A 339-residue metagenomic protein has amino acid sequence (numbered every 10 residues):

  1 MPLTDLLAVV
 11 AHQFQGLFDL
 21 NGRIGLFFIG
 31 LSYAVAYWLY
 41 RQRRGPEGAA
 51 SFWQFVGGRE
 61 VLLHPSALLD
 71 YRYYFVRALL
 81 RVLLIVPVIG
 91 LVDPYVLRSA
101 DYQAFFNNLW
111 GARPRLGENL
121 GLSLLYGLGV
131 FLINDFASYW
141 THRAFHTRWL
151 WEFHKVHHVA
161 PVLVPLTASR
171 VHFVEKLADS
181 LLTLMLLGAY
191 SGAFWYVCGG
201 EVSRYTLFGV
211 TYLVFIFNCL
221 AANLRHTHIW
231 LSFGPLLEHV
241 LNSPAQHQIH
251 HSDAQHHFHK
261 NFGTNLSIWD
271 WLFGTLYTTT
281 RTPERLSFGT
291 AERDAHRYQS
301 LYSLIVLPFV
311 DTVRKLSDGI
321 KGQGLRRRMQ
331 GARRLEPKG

Functional and structural regions predicted by a protein language model:
M1-D19: Short, strongly hydrophobic alpha-helical membrane anchors
M1-D5, R98-N108, V156: Peri-membrane helix termini and adjoining interfacial loops of integral membrane proteins
P2-T4, G57-P65, L236-H239: Short, membrane-interfacial amphipathic segments enriched in basic
L17-N21, V202-Y205: Interfacial loop-to-helix junctions that mark the boundaries of transmembrane helices in multi-pass membrane
R23-N107, L125-S138: Specific transmembrane helices
V76-V88, Y95-S99, A112-L286: Membrane-embedded catalytic scaffold of the fatty acid hydroxylase/desaturase
P283-G331, E336-K338: A membrane-cytosol interface segment of integral membrane proteins
